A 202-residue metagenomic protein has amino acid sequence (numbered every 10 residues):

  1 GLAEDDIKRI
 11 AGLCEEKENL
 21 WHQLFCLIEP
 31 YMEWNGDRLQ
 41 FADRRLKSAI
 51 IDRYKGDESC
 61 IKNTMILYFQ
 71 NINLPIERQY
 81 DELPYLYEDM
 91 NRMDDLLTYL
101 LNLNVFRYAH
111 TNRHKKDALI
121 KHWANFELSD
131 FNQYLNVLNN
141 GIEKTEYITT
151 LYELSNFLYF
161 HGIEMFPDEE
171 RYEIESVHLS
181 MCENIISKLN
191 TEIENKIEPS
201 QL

Functional and structural regions predicted by a protein language model:
L2-A3, I186: Aromatic-residue hotspot detector
A3-I76, Y80, Y87, N102-V137: C-terminal leucine-rich, beta-strand-based interaction scaffolds used for sensing/assembly
L67, E82-L202: Leucine-rich, hydrophobic repeat-scaffold detector
